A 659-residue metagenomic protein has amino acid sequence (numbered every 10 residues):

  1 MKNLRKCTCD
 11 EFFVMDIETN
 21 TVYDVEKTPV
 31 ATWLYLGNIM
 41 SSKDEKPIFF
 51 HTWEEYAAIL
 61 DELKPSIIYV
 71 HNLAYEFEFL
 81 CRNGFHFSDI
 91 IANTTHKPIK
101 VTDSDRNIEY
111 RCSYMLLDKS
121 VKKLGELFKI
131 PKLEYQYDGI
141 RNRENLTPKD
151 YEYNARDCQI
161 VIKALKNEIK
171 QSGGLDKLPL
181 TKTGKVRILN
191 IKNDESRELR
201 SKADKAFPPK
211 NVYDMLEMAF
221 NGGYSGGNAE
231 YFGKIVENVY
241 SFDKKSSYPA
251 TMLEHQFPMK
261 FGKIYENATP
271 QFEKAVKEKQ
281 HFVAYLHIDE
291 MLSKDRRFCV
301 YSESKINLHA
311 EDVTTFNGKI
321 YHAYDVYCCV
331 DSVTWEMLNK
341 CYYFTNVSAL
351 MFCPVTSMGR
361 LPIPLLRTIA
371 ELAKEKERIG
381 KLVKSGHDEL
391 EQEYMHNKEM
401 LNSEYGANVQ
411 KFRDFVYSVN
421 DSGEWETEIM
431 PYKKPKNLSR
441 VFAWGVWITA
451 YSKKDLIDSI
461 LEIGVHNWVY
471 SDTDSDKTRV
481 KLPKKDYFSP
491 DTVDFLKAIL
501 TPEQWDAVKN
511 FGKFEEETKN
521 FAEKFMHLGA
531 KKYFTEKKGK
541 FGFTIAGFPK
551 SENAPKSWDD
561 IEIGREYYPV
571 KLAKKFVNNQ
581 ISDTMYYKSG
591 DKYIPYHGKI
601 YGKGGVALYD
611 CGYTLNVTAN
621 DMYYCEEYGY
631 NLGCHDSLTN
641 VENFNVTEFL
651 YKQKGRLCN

Functional and structural regions predicted by a protein language model:
M1-F13, I17: N-terminal accessory regions of nucleic-acid-interacting proteins
T8, Y23, T28-N72, F77-N659: Conserved acidic
D16-D24: Ser/Thr-glycine-rich phosphate-binding loops at phosphate-binding pockets of nucleotides, nucleotide cofactors
